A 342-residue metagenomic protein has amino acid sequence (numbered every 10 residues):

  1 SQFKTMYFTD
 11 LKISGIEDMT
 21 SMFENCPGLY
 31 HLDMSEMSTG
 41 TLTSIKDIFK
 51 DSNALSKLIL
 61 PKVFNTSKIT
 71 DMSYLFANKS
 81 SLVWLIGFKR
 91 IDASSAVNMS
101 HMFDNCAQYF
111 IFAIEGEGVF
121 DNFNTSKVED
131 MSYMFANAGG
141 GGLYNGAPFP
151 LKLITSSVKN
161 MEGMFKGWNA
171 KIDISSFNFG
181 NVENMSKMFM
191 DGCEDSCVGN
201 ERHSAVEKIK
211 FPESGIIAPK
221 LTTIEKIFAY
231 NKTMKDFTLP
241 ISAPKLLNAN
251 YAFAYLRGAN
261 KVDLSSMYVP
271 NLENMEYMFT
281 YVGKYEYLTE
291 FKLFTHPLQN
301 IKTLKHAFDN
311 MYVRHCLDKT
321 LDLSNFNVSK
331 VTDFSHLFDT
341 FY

Functional and structural regions predicted by a protein language model:
S1-Y342: Negatively charged
